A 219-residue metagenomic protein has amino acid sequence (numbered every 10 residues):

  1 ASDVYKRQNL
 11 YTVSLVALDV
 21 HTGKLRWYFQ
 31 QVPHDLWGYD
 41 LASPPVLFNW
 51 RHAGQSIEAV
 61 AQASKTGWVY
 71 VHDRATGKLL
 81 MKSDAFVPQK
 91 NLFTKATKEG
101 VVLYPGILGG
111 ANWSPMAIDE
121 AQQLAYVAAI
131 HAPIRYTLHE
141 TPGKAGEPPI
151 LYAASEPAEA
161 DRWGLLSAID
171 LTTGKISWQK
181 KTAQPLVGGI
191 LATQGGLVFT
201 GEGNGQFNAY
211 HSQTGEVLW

Functional and structural regions predicted by a protein language model:
A1-Y5: Short, small-residue-biased leader/transition segments that mark boundaries at the very start of proteins
L10-V13, D40, A111, A183-P185: Loop/turn position at the start of each blade in beta-propeller repeats
Y11-T12, T66, W163, N204: A detector of repeated loop/turn-to-beta-strand junctions in beta-rich toroidal repeat architectures
V16, V46, Y70, S167-I169 (+1 more regions): Conserved hydrophobic/aromatic positions in well-ordered beta-strands
K24-Q30, K78-I107, E140-A158, G164-D170 (+2 more regions): Aromatic (tryptophan-biased) beta-strands that constitute blades/sheets of beta-rich domains
P33-A117, Y210-L218: Repeat-solenoid scaffold signature
W68, R135-H139: Structural motif
A111-R135, P148-W219: C-terminal substrate/ligand-recognition segments
